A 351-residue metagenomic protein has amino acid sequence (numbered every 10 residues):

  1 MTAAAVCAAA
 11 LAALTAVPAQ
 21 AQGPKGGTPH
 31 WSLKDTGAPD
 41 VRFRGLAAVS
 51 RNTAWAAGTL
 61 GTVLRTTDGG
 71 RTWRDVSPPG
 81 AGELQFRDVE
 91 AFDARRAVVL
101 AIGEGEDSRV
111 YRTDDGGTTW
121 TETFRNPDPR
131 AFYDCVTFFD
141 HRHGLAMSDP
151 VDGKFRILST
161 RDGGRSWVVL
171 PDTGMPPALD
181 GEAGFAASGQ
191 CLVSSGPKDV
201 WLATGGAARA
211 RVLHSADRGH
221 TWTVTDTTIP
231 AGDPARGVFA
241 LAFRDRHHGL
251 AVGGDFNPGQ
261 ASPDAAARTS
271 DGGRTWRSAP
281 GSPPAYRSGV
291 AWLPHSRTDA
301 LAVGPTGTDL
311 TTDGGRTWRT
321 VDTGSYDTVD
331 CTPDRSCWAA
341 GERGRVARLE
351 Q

Functional and structural regions predicted by a protein language model:
M1-A21: Secretory targeting and sorting signals
Q22-Q351: Residue-level hotspots at or immediately adjacent to binding/recognition sites across diverse folds
